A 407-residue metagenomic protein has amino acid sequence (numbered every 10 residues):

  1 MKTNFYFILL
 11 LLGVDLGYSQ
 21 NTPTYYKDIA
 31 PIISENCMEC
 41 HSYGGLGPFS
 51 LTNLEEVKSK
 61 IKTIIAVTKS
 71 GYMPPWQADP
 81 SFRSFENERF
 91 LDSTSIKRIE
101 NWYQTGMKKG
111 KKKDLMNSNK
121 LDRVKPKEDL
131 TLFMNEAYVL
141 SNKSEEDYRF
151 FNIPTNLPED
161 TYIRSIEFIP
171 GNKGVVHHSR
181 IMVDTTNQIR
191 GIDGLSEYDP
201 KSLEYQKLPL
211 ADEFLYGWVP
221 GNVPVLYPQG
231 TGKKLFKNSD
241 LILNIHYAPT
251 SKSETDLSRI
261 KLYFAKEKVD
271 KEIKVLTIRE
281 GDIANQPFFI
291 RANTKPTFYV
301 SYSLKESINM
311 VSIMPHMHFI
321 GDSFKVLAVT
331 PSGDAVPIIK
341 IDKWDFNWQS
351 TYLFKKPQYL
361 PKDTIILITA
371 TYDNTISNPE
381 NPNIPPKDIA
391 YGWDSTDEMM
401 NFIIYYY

Functional and structural regions predicted by a protein language model:
M1-P23: Bacterial Sec-dependent N-terminal signal peptides
Q20-F151, D240-N244: Aromatic- and Gly/Pro-enriched helix-to-coil junctions and flexible linker segments
K58, K62-T63, G71-E86, V176-P228: A surface-exposed loop-and-adjacent beta-strand signature within N-terminal beta-sandwich domains that mediate ligand
G106-G110, A248-S253, T371-E380: Short acidic/polar inter-strand loop motif in beta-rich domains
M116-V175, S253-I320, E380-Y407: Solvent-exposed, flexible loop/coil segments flanking beta-strands in beta-rich domains
I163-R164, K233-Y247, Q358-Y372: Noncatalytic modules at the cell exterior or secretory-pathway interfaces, chiefly beta-strand-rich lectin/adhesion
Q206-K266: Beta-strand-rich globular domains of non-transmembrane regions
S312-G392: Extended, compositionally biased non-globular segments
